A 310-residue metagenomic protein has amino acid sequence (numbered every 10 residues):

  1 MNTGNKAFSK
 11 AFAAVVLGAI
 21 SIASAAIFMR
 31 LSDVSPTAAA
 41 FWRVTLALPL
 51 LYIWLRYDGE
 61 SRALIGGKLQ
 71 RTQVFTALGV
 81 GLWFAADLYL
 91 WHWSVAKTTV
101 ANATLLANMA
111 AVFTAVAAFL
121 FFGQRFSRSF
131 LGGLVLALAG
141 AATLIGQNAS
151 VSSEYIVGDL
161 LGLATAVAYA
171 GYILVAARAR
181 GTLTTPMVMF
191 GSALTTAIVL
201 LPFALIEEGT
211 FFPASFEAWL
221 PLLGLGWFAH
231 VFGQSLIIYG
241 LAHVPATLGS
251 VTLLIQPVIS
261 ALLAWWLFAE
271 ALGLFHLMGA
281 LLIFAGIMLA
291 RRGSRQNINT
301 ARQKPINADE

Functional and structural regions predicted by a protein language model:
M1-W42, A47, L51, G79-L82 (+4 more regions): Glycine-/small-residue-enriched transmembrane alpha-helix faces in small-molecule transporters and effluxers
K10-A14, A38-R56, S129, G133-A139 (+3 more regions): Hydrophobic alpha-helical transmembrane segments of multi-pass integral membrane proteins, especially transporters
A19, A103-M109, A176-A197, H230-W266: Helix-helix packing/entry segments at the starts of transmembrane helices
S21, D58-A101, A107, A115 (+2 more regions): Specific transmembrane alpha-helical segments of multi-pass solute transporters/efflux pumps, especially DMT/EamA
A23, T45, G81, A85 (+8 more regions): Hydrophobic/small/kink-forming positions within alpha-helical transmembrane segments of polytopic membrane proteins
A38-P49, H92-R125, T165, A246-W265: Specific alpha-helical transmembrane segments that line the substrate/conduction pathway and gating interfaces
V44, A218-L220, F228, L254-E310: C-terminal-most transmembrane helix of multi-pass membrane proteins
L51, L55, A117, F126-Q147 (+4 more regions): Hydrophobic transmembrane alpha-helices of multi-pass small-molecule transport proteins
